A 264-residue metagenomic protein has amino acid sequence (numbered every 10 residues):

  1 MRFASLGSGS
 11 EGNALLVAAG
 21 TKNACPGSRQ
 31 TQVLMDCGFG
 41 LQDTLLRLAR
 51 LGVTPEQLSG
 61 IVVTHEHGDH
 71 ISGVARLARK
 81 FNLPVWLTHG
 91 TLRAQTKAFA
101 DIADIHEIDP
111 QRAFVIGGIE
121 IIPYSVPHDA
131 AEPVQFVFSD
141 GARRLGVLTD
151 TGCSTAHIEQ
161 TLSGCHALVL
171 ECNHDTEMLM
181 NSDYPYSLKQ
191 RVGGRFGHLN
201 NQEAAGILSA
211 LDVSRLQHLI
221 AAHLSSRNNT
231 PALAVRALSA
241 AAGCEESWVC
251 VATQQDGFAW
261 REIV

Functional and structural regions predicted by a protein language model:
M1-L51, V134-T149, A167: Conserved beta-strand hairpin/beta-sheet module of binuclear metal-dependent hydrolase folds, prominently
A4-L15, H65-V74, A78, L92 (+1 more regions): Structured catalytic core of nucleotide-sugar glycosyltransferases
T31, G40-L87: Active-site metal-binding motif and surrounding structural segment of the metallo-beta-lactamase
M35-G38, S59-E66, W86-H89, G146-T149 (+3 more regions): Active-site neighborhood of phospho(di)ester-bond hydrolases with catalytic His/Asp-centered motifs
H67-I71, L92-A94, A130-A131, C153-A156 (+2 more regions): Active-site environment of divalent metal-dependent phosphoester hydrolases
S72-F81, A94-A98, N229-R236: Metal-dependent catalytic neighborhoods of phosphoester/phosphodiester hydrolases
L87-R143: Metallo-beta-lactamase
A156-T253: Cap/insert and terminal regions of metallo-dependent hydrolase folds
